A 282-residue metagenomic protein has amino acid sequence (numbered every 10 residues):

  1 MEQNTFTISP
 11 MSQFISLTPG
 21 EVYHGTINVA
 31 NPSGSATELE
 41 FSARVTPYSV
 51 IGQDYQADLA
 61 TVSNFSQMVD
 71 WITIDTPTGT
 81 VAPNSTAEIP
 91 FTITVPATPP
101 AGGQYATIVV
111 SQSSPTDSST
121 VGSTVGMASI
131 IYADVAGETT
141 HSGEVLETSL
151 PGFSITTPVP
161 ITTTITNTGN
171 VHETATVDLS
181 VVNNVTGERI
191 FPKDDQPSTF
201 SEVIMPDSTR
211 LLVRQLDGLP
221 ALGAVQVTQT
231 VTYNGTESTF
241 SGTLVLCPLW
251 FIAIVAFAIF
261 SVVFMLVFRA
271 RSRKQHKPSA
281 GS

Functional and structural regions predicted by a protein language model:
M1-T37, T78, G143-T156, T162: Beta-sheet-dominated interaction scaffolds and their linkers
N4-P10, G34-F91, T176-L179, N183-T186 (+1 more regions): Surface-exposed binding patches on compact interaction domains or structured appendages
S9-P10, P19-T26, A87-I89, P100-T107 (+2 more regions): Short, solvent-exposed loop/turn segments enriched in Ser/Thr/Gly
Y23-G25, G79-T92, V203-Q215: Short Pro-Gly-centered flexible turn/kink motifs
S35-M68, E88, T94-E138, D217-A253: Terminal connector regions
G137-I254: Membrane-proximal extracellular "stem/stalk" segments of glycoproteins immediately N-terminal to a transmembrane helix
A258-S272: Alpha-helical transmembrane segments
R273-S282: Cytoplasmic C-terminal tails of single-pass
